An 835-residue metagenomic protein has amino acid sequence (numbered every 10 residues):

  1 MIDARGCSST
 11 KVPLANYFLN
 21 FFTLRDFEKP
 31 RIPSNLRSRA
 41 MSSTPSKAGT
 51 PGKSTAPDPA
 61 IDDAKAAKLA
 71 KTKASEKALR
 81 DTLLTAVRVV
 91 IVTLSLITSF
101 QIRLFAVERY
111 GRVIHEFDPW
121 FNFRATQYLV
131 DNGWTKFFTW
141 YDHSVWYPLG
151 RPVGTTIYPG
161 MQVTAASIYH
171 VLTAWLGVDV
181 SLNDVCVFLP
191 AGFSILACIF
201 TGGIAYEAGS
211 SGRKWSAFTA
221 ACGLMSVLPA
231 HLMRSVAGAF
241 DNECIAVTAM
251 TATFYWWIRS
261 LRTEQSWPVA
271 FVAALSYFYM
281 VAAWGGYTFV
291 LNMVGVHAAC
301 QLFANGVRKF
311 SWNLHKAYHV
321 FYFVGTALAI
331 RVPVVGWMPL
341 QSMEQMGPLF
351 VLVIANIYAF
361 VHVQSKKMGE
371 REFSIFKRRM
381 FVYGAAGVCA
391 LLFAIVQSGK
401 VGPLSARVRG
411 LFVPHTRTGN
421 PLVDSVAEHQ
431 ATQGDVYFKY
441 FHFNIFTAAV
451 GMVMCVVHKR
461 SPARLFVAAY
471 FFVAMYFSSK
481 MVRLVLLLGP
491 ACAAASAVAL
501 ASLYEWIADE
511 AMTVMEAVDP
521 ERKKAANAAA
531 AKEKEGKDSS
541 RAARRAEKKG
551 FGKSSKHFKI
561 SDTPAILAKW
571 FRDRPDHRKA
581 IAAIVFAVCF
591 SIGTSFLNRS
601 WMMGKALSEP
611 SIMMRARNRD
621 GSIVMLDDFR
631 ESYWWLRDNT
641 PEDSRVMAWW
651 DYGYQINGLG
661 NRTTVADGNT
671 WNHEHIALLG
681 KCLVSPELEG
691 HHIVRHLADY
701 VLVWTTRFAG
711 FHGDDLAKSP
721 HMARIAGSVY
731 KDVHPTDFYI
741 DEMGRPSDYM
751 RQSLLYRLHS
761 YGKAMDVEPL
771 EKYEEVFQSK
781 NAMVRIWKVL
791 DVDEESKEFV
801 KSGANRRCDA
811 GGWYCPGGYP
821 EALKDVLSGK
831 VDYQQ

Functional and structural regions predicted by a protein language model:
F22, N35-A106, F117, R371-G387 (+2 more regions): Start-transfer (signal-anchor) and selected internal transmembrane alpha helices of multi-pass inner/ER membrane
S43-G49, K53, P57-R80, D519-Q835: Extracytoplasmic
A78-P119, R124-A125, D131-W134, G223-P229 (+3 more regions): Transmembrane signal-anchor helices characteristic of membrane glycosylation enzymes that use polyprenol
S95-F100, D142-V145, F188-G209, R213-G306 (+3 more regions): Membrane-embedded helix bundles of polyisoprenyl
S95-L196, D241-N242, T248: Membrane-interface coil-to-helix junctions
W256, V290-R379, S502, W506-D509 (+2 more regions): Perimembrane helix-loop-helix junctions
M343-K366, K377-F466, E535, R545 (+2 more regions): Alpha-helical transmembrane segments at the extracellular/periplasmic loop-to-helix junctions of multi-pass membrane
I445, V473, S478-M512, E516 (+4 more regions): Hydrophobic/aromatic-rich transmembrane helices and adjacent perimembrane loops
